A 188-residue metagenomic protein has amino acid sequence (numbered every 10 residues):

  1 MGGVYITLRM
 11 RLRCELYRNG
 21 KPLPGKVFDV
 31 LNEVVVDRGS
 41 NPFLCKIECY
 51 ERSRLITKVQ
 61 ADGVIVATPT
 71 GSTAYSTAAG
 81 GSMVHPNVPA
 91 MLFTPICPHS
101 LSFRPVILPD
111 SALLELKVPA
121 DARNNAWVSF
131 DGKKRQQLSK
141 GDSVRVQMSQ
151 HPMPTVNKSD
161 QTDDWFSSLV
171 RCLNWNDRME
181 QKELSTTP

Functional and structural regions predicted by a protein language model:
M1-G63: Catalytic core of DAGKc-family lipid kinases
L8-L12, V30-N32, F43-I47, D62-V64 (+5 more regions): A generic structural signal for short beta-strands and their flanking turns/coil linkers
N19, L23, V30, V36 (+3 more regions): ATP/nucleoside-binding phosphotransfer catalytic cores, i.e., glycine-rich phosphate-binding loops
C45, C49-E51, T77, F93 (+2 more regions): Functionally constrained cores in energy, signaling, and assembly domains
R54-S102: Gly/Ser/Thr-rich active-site loops/lids in small-molecule metabolic enzymes that frequently grip phosphoryl groups
